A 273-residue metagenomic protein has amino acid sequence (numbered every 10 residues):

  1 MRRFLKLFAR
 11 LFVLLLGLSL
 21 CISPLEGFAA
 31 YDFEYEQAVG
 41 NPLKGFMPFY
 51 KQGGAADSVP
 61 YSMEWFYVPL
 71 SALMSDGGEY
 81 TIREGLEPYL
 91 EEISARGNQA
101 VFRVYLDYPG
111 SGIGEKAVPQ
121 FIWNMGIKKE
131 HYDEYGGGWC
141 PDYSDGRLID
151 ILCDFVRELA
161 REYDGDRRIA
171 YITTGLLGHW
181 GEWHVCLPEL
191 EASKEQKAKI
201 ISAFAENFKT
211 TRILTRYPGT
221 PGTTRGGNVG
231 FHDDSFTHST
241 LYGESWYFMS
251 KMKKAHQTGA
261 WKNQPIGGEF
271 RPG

Functional and structural regions predicted by a protein language model:
M1-F12: Bacterial N-terminal signal peptides that target proteins for export
L16-P24: Hydrophobic core
L25-A29: Sec/Tat signal peptide C-region and signal peptidase I cleavage site
A30-S144, G267, P272-G273: N-terminal substrate-binding region of glycoside hydrolase catalytic domains
Y31-G53, S94-N98, Y171-G273: Catalytic-core regions of glycoside hydrolase
Y61-P69, D164-E182: Short, solvent-exposed linear motifs at loop/edge-of-secondary-structure regions
E79-Y80, D150, E191: Residue-level marker of alpha-helix boundaries and capping positions
Y89-A100, N124-T173, Q196-A203, N207: An active-site-proximal structural segment forming one wall of the substrate-binding cleft that immediately precedes
